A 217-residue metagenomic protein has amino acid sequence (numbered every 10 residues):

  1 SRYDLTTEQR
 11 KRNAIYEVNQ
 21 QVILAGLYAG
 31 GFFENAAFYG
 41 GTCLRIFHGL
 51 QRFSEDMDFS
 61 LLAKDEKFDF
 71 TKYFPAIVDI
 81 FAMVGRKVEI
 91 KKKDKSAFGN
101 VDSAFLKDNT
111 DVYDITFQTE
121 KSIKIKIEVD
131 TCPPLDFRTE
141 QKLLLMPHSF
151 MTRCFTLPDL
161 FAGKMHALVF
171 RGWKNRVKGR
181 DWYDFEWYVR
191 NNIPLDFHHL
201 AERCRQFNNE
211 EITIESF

Functional and structural regions predicted by a protein language model:
S1-V22, G26-A36, F47, L62-F217: Structured mid-to-C-terminal alpha-helical surface segments
Y39-T42: Glycine-rich beta-strand-to-loop/alpha-helix junction loops that act as flexible
R45-F53: Short glycine-biased active-site loop of nucleotidyltransferases that positions the nucleotide triphosphate and helps
